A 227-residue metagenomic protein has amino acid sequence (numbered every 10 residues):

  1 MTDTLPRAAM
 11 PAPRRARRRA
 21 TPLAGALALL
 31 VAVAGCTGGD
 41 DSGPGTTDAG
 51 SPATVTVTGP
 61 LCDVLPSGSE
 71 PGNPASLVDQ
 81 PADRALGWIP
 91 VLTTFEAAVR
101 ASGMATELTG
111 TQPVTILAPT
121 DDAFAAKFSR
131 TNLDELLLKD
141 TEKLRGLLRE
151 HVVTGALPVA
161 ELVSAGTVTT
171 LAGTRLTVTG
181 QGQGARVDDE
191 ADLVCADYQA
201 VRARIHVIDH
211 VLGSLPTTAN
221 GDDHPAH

Functional and structural regions predicted by a protein language model:
T2-H227: Mature, structured domains of secreted/extracytosolic soluble proteins
